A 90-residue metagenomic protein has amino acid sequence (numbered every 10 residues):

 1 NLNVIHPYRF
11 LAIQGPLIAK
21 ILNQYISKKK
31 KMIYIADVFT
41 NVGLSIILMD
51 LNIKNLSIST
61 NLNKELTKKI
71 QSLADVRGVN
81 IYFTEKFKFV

Functional and structural regions predicted by a protein language model:
N1, P7-F10, T60-V90: Conserved anion-binding
N1-L2, I47-L56, G78-V79: Glycine-enriched alpha-helix->loop->beta-strand junction motifs that scaffold or abut catalytic
I5-L51: N-terminal active-site wall of soluble small-molecule enzyme domains
L22-Y25, I53-S57, D75-V76: Short, low-complexity, polar/charged sequence segments that are solvent-exposed and flexible
K31-M32, L56-I58: Short, contiguous strand/loop micro-motifs
T40-L44, N55, L62-K64: A short acidic, glycine/proline-enriched capping/turn motif at secondary-structure boundaries, especially helix N-cap
